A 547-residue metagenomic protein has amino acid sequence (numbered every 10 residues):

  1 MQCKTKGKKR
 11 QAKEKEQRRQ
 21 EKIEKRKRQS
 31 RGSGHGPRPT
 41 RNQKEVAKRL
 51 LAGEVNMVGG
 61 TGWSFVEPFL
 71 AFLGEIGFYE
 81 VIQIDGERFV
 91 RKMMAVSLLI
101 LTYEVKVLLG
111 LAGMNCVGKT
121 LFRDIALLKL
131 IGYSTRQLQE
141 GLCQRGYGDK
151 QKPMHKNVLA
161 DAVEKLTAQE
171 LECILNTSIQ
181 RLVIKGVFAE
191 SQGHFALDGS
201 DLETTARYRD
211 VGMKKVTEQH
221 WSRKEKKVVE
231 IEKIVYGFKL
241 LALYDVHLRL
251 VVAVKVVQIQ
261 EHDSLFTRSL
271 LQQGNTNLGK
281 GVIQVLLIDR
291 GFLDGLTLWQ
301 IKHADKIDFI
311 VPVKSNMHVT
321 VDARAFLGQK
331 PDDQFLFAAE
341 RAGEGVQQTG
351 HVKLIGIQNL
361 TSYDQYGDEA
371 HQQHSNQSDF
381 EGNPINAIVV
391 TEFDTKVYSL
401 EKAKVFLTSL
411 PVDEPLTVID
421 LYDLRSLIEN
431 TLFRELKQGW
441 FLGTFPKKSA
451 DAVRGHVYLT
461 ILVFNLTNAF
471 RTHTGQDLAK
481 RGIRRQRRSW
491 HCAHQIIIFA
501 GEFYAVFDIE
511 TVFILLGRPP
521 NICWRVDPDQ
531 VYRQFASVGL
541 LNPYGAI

Functional and structural regions predicted by a protein language model:
N56-L101: Basic, short loop/linker segments at the boundary and entry of helix-turn-helix/winged-helix-like folds
R91-I174, E190: Short, positively charged, Gly/Tyr-enriched micro-motifs that form contact patches at catalytic or ligand/partner
T102-Y103, V117-G118, H155, L159 (+9 more regions): Short, conserved catalytic/metal-binding motifs centered on acidic residues
K150-K152, K156-L243, E369, P543-A546: Active-site-proximal, Lys/Arg-enriched surface segment that forms a nucleic-acid-binding/basic interface patch
Q219-G281: Electropositive, glycine- and tryptophan-enriched low-complexity nucleic-acid-binding patches
V256-A387: An internal, acidic/charged active-site-proximal segment that coordinates divalent cations and/or engages
Q329-N376, Q438, P446, I461-I547: A short, flexible helix-boundary coil/loop motif
A342-G343, P415-K447: Short amphipathic alpha-helical "interface-anchor" segments enriched in bulky aromatics
